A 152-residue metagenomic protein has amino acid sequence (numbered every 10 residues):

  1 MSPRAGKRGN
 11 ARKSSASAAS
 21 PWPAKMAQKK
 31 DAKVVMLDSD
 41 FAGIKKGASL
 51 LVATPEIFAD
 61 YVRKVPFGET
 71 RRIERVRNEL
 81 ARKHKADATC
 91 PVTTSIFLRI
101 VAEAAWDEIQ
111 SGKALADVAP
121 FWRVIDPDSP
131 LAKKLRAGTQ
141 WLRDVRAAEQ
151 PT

Functional and structural regions predicted by a protein language model:
M1-A27: Polybasic, lysine-enriched low-complexity intrinsically disordered terminal tails
A16-P21, K29-K33, L37-T152: Nucleic acid-binding interface residues in structured DNA/RNA-binding domains, emphasizing the DNA-engaging scaffolds
